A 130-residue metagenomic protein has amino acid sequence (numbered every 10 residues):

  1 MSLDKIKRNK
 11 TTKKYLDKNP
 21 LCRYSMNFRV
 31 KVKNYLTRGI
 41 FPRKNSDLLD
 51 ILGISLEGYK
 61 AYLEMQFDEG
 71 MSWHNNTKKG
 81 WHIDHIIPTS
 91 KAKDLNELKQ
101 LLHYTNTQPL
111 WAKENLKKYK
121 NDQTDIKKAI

Functional and structural regions predicted by a protein language model:
M1-H82, K128-I130: Contiguous alpha-helical segments
L63, P109-L110: Long, contiguous hydrophobic alpha-helical segments, chiefly transmembrane helices and signal peptides
M71-P109, K120: Histidine-centered nuclease catalytic patch
K117-I130: Charge-dense (acidic/basic), low-complexity helical/coil segments that act as generic electrostatic interaction patches
